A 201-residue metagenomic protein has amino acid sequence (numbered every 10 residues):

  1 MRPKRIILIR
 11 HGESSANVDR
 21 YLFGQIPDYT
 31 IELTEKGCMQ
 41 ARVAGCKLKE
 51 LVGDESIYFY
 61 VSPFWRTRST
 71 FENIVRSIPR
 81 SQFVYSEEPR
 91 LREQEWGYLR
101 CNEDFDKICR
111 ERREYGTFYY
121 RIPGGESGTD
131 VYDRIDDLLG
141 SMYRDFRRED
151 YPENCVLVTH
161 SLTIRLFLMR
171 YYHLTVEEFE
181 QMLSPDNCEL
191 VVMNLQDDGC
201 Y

Functional and structural regions predicted by a protein language model:
M1-R5, A44-E50, R76, R80-D106 (+2 more regions): Acidic, low-complexity terminal tails and accessory targeting/binding regions of phosphate-metabolizing enzymes
R2-F83, E126-I135: Active-site-proximal alpha-helix that buttresses catalytic centers in soluble enzyme cores
I6, I57, Y151-S161: Generic beta-sheet signal
I9, E88, V158: Generic enzyme active-site microenvironment
S14, T163-I164: Short active-site segment of divalent metal-dependent hydrolases/proteases that encodes the spacing between
S15-G24, C101-R113: Short, flexible, mixed-charge acidic loops at enzyme active sites
E111-D130: Short glycine/proline- and acidic residue-enriched helix-loop micro-motifs that form flexible lids or anion-recognition
D133-R144: Helix-loop module immediately N-terminal to the HCX5R catalytic loop in PTP-like cysteine phosphatase domains
